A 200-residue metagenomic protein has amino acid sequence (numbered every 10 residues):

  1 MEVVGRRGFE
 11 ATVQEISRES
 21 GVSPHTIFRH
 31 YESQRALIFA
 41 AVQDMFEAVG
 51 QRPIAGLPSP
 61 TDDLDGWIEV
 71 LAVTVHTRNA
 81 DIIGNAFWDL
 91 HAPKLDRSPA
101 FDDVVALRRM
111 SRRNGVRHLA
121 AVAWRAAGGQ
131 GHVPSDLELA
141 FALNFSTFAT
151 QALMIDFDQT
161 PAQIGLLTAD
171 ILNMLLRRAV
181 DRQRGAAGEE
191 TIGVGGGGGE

Functional and structural regions predicted by a protein language model:
E2-R6, R52, N144, A152-L153: Solvent-exposed, amphipathic alpha-helical segments
V3-A36, A40: Helix-turn-helix
R6, Q14-E15, H30, Q34 (+5 more regions): Ligand-binding pocket scaffold of soluble enzyme catalytic domains
Y31, L90-R97: Short helix-capping/turn signature of helix-turn-helix
A40, P53-G84: Hydrophobic alpha-helical connector segments
Q43-G50: Short, basic, alpha-helical segments at the C-terminal edge of helix-turn-helix-like DNA-binding modules
N79-D89, P99-A126, S135-L139, L166 (+1 more regions): Amphipathic alpha-helical packing segments from all-alpha helical-bundle domains
A123-I171, A179-E200: Hydrophobic/aromatic-rich alpha-helical bundle segments in the mid-to-C-terminal region
